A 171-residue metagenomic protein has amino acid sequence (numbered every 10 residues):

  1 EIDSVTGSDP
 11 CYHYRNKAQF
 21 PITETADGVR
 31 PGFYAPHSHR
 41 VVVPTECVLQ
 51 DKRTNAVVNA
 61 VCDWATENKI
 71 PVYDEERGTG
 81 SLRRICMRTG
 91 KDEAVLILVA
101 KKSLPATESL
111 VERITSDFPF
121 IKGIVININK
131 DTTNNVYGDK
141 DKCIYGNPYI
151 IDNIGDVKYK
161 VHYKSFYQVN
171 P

Functional and structural regions predicted by a protein language model:
E1-P171: Accessory RNA-recognition modules of RNA-modification enzymes
